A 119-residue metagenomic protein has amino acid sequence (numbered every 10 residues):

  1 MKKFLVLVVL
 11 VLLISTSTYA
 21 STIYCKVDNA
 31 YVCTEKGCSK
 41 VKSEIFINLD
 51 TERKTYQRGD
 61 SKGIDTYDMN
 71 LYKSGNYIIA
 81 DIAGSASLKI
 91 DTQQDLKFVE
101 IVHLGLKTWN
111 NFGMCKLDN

Functional and structural regions predicted by a protein language model:
F4-T16: Sec-dependent N-terminal signal peptides
T18-T22: Boundary at the C-terminal end of the N-terminal hydrophobic targeting segment
I23-T55, A86-I90: Short, solvent-exposed loop/hinge segments that bridge or flank secondary-structure elements
N29-V32, R58-T66, L104-L106: Short, solvent-exposed aromatic-acidic interface loops
S43, G105-N119: Edge beta-strand at a domain terminus
R53-L88: Contiguous, well-ordered beta-strand patches that form the walls/edges of small beta-barrel/beta-sandwich domains
S87-W109: Short, exposed beta-strand-loop hairpins at the edges of beta-sheets in extracellular/periplasmic proteins
